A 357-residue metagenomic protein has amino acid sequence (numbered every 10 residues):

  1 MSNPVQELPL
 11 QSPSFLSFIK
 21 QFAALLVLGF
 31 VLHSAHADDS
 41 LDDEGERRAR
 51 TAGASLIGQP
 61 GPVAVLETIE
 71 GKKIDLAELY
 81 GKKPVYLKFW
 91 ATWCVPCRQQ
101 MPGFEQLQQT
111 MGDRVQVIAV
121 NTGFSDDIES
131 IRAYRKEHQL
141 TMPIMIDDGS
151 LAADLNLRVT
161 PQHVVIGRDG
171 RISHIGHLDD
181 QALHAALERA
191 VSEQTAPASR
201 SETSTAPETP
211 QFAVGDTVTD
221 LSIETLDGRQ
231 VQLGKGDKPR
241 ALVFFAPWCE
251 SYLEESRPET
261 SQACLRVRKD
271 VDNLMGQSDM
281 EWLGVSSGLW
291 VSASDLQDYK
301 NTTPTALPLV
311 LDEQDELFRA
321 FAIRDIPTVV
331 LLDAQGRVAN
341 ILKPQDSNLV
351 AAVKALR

Functional and structural regions predicted by a protein language model:
M1-F18: N-terminal secretory signal peptides that target proteins for export/translocation
F22-V31: Bacterial N-terminal signal peptides
A35-A37: Boundary at the C-terminal end of the N-terminal hydrophobic targeting segment
L41-A77, Q181-A185, R189-L233: N-terminal "domain-start" segment that seeds a small globular fold
Y86-L87, V117, H163, A241-L242 (+1 more regions): Hydrophobic beta-strand anchors of alpha/beta hydrolase catalytic cores
F89-Q106, F244-K269: Conserved redox-active cysteine motifs that mediate thiol-disulfide chemistry, especially di-cysteine Cys-X(1-2)-Cys
R132-R168, L283, S294-L332: Short, internal strand/loop/helix patches that form the active-site neighborhood or redox-interaction surface
G167-T217, L331-R357: Thiol-/selenol-based redox modules, centered on thioredoxin-like and closely related oxidoreductase domains
